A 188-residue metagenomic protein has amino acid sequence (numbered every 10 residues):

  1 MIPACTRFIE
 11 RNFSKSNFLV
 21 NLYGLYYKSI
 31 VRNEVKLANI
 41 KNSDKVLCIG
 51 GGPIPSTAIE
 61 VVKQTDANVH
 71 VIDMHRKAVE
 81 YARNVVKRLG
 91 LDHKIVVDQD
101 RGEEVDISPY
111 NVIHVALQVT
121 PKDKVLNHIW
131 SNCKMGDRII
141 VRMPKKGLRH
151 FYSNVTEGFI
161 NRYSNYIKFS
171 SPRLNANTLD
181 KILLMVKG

Functional and structural regions predicted by a protein language model:
M1-N42: S-adenosyl-L-methionine
N42-P53: Conserved class I S-adenosyl-L-methionine
P53-D66: Conserved SAM-binding loop of SAM-dependent methyltransferases across substrates and taxa, primarily the Class I
N68-D73: Conserved SAM-binding motif I beta-strand of class I
H75-K77: Conserved SAM/SAH-binding beta-strand->alpha-helix loop
A82-R83: Conserved SAM-binding loop
G136-R149: Conserved beta-strand signature within the Rossmann-like core of class I S-adenosyl-L-methionine
G147-G188: Active-site capping/gating segments
